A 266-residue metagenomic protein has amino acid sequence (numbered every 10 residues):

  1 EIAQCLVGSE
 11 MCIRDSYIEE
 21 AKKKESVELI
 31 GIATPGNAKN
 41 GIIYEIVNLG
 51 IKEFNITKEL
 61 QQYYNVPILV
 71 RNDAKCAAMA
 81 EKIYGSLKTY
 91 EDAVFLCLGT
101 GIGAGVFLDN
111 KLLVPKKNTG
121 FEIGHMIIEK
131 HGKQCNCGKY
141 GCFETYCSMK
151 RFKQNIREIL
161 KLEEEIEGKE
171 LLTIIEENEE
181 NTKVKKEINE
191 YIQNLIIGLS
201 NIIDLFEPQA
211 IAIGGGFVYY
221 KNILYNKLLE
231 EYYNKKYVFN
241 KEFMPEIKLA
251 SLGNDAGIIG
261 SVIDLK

Functional and structural regions predicted by a protein language model:
E1-G8, C12-I13: Single conserved hydrophobic/aromatic residue that forms the stacking wall/gate of nucleotide- or nucleobase-binding
V7, T34, L108-D109: A cytosolic small-molecule/anion-sensing beta-strand core signal
E10, S26-I30, N37-D92, N222-V238: Glycine-rich phosphate-binding loop and adjoining helix at the ATP-binding site of ATP-dependent phosphoryl-transfer
R14-I30, P67-I68, S86, I159-E163 (+2 more regions): Phosphate/pyrophosphate-binding loops at sites that engage ATP/ADP/AMP, CoA/4′-phosphopantetheine, polyphosphate
D73, G99, S261: Active-site glycine-centered loops adjacent to acidic/histidine catalytic or metal-binding residues that shape
Y90-Y146: Glycine-rich phosphate-binding loop of actin/hexokinase-like ATP-binding domains
E144-A212, F243-P245: A mobile "lid/hinge" subdomain adjacent to the ATP/sugar-phosphate binding pocket shared across diverse ATP-dependent
K186-F206, A210-K266: Internal alpha/beta domain cores that form substrate/cofactor-binding pockets in large enzymes and binding proteins
